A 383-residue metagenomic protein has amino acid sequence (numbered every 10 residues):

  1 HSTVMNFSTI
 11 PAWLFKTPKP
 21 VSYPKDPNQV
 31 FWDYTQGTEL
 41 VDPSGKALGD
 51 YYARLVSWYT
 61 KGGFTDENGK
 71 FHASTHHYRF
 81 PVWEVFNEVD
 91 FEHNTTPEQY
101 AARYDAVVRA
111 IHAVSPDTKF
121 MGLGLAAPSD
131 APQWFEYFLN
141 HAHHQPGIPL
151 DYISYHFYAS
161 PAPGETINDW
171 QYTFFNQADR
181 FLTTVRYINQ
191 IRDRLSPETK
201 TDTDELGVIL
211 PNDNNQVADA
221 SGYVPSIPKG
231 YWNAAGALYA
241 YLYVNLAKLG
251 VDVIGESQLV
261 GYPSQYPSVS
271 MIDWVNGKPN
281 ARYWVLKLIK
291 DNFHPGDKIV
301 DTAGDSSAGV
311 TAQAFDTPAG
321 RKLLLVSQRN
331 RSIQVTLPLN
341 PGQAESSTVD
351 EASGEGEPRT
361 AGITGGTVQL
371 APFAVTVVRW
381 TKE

Functional and structural regions predicted by a protein language model:
H1-N176: Substrate-binding cleft and catalytic face of glycoside hydrolase catalytic domains, especially the flexible beta-alpha
A12-L14, D90-E92, A127-A131, S160-G164 (+4 more regions): Flexible loop/turn segments at secondary-structure boundaries
L55, W83, V107, I153 (+6 more regions): Conserved, mostly hydrophobic/aromatic
S160-V217: Glycoside hydrolase catalytic-domain groove-lining segments
T203-D291, D297-V310: Aromatic/acidic polysaccharide-binding cleft in carbohydrate-active enzymes
D305-G342, V349, F373-V377: Carbohydrate-binding surface patches
T348-I363: Solvent-exposed beta-strand/loop surfaces of large extracellular or lumenal domains
A361-E383: C-terminal beta-strand-rich structural cap/linker in extracellular carbohydrate-active enzymes
